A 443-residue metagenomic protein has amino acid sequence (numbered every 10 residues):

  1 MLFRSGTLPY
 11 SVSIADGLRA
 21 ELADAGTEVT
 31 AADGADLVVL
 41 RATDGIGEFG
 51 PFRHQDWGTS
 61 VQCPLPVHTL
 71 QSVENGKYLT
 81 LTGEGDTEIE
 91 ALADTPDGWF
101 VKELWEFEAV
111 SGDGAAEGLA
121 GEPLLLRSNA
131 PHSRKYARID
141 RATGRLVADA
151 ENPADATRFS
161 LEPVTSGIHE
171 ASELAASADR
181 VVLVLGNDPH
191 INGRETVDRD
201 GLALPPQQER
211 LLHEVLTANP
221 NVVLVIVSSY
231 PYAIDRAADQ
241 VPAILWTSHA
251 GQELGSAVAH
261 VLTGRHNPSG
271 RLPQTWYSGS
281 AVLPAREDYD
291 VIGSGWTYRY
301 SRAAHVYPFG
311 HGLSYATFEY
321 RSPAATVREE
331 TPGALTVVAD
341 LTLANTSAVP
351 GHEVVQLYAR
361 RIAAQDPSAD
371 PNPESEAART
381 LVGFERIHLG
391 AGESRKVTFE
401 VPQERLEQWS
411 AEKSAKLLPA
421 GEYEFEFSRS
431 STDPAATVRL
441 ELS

Functional and structural regions predicted by a protein language model:
M1-A15, R19-A25, A32-G34, V227-H352 (+7 more regions): Secreted, periplasmic, or luminal enzymes acting at the cell surface/secretory milieu
Y10, T30-G85, E103-T143, S160-L174: Extracellular glycan-recognition/adhesion modules and their associated mucin-like linkers
A32-D33, A91, G98-W99, P153-D239: Hydrophobic helix-and-loop "lid/oligomerization" segment in the mid-to-C-terminal part of catalytic domains
L65, P332-A334, L389-S394: Solvent-exposed, conformationally flexible loop/turn segments
E84-D86, A142, R360-Q365, S430: Change "in extracellular beta-sheet-rich domains … of secreted and cell-surface proteins" to "in beta-sheet-rich domains
D140-A142, A344, P402, S428-S430: Beta-strand-rich extracellular modules
P367-W409: Intrinsically disordered, low-complexity Pro/Gly/Ser/Thr-rich segments with frequent PxxP/GP/PP motifs and embedded
R405-E422: Short glycine/proline/serine/threonine-rich loop/turn segments at secondary-structure transition edges
